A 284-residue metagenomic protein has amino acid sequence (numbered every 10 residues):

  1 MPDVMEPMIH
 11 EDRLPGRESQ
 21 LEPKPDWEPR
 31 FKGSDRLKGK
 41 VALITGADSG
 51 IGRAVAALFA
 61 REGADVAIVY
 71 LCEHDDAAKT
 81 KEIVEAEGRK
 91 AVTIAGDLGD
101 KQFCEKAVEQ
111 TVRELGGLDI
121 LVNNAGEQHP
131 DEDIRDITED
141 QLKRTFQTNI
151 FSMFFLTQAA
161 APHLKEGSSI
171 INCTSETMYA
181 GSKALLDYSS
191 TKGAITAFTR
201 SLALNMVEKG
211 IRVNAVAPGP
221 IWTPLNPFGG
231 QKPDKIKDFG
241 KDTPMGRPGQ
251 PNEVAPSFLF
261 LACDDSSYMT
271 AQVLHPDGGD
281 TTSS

Functional and structural regions predicted by a protein language model:
D3-E6, K32, D100, E105 (+4 more regions): Conserved mid-core segment of classical short-chain dehydrogenase/reductases
V4-I9, L21, E28-P29, D131 (+4 more regions): Short C-terminal tail/terminal secondary-structure segment of NAD(P)H-dependent dehydrogenase/reductase domains
E28, G33, G126-Q128, I171-A194 (+2 more regions): Catalytic loop of short-chain dehydrogenase/reductase
A57, E109, R113, T148-S168 (+3 more regions): Amphipathic alpha-helical dimer-interface segment in Rossmann-like NAD(P)H-dependent oxidoreductases
L115, F154, H163, R247-P276 (+1 more regions): C-terminal substrate-recognition "lid" of short-chain dehydrogenase/reductases
R135-F154, I171, I195, M245: Catalytic Tyr-X3-Lys loop
A184-L185, E208, P220-P244, S283-S284: A glycine/serine/threonine-rich, flexible loop-to-helix segment that serves as the NAD(P) cofactor-binding "lid"
V207, R212, M269-A271: Short, small/polar-rich loop/turn modules that mediate ligand/substrate recognition or access, typified
